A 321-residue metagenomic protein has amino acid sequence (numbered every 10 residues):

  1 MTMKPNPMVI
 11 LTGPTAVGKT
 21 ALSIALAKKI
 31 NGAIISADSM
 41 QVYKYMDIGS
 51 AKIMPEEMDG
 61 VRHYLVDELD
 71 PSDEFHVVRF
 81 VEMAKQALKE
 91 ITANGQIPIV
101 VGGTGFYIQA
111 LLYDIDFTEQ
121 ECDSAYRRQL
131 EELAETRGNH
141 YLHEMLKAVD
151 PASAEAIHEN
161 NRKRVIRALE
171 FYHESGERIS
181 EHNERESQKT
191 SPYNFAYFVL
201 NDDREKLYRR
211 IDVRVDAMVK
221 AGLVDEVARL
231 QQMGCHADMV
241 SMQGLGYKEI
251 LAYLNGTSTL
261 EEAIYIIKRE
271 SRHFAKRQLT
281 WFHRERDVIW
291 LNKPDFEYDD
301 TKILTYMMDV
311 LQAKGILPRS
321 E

Functional and structural regions predicted by a protein language model:
M1-E321: Phosphate/pyrophosphate-binding catalytic cores of soluble transferases and nucleic-acid-acting enzymes
